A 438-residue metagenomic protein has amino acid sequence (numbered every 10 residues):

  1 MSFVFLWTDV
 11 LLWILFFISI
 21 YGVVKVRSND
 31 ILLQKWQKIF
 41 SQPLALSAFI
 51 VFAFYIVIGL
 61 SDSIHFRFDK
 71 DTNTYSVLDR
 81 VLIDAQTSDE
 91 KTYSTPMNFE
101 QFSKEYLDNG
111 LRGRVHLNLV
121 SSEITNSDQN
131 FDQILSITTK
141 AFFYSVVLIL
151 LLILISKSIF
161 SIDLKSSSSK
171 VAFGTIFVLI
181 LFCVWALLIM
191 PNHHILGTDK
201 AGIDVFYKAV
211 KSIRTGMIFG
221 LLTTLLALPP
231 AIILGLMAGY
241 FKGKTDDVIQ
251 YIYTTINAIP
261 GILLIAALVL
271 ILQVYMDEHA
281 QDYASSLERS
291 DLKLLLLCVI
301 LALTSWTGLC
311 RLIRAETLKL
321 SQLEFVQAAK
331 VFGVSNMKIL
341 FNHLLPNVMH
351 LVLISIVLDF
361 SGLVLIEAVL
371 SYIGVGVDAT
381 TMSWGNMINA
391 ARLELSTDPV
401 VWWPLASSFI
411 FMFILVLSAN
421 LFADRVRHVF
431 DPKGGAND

Functional and structural regions predicted by a protein language model:
M1-T223, A227, A266, G376 (+4 more regions): Gly/Trp-centered helix-boundary motif
V26, L44, K157, A172 (+2 more regions): Alpha-helical transmembrane segments of integral membrane proteins, especially multi-pass inner/plasma-membrane
